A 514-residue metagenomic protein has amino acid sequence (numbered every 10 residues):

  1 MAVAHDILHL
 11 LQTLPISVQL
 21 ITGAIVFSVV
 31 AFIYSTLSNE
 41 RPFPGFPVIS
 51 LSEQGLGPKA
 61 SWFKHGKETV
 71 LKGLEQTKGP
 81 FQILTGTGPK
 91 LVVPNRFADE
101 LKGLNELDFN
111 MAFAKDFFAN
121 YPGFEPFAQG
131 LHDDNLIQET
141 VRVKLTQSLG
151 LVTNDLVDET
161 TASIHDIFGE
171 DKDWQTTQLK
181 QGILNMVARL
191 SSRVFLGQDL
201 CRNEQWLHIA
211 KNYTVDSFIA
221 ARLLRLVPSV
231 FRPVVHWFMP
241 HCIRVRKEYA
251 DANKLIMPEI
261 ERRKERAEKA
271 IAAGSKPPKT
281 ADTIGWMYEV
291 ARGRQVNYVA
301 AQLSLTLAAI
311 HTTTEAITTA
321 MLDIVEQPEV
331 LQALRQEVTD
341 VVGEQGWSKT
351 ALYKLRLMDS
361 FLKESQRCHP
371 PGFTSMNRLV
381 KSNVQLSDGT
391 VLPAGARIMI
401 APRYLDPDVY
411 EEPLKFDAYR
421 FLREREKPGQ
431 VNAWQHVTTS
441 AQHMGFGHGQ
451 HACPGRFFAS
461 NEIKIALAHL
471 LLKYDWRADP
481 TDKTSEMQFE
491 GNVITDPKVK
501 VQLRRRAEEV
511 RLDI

Functional and structural regions predicted by a protein language model:
M1-T13, T390, G491-I514: C-terminal helix/juxtamembrane-tail motif
A2-L14, I21-D133, Q442: N-terminal membrane-proximal hinge/A-helix region immediately C-terminal to the signal-anchor transmembrane segment
K59, F63-G86, A112-L200, E204 (+3 more regions): Cytochrome P450 catalytic-domain "roof"
A60-L71, E344-T390, A394-R403, H436: Conserved cytochrome P450 K-helix E-x-x-R motif and the immediately C-terminal K′/meander segment
T153-E315: Cytochrome P450 heme-thiolate monooxygenase catalytic core
T312-E337, P454-Y474: Cytochrome P450 catalytic-core helices
I400-A433: Conserved cytochrome P450 K-helix/beta-meander segment immediately N-terminal to the heme-binding cysteine loop
T439, Q450, R456-I494: Cytochrome P450 heme-binding "Cys pocket" and the immediately downstream C-terminal segment
